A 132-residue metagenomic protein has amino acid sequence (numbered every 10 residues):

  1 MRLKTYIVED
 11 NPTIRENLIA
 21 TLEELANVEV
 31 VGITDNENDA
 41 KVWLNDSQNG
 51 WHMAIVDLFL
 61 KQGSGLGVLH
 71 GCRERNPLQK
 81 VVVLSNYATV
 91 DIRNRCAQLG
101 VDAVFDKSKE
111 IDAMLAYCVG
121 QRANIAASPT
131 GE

Functional and structural regions predicted by a protein language model:
E9: Conserved acidic carboxylate
P12-G32: Two-component/phosphorelay signaling modules centered on CheY-like receiver
I33-M53: Acidic, metal-coordinating helix/loop segments flanking the phosphotransfer/catalytic sites of two-component signaling
N36, S64-G67: Acidic catalytic/metal-coordinating carboxylates
D57-F59: Active-site residues of response regulator receiver
L66-P77: Short amphipathic alpha-helix used as the core "switch/output" element in two-component signaling
G67, A88-F105, K109: Alpha4 helix (beta4-alpha4-beta5 surface) of REC/receiver domains from two-component response regulators
